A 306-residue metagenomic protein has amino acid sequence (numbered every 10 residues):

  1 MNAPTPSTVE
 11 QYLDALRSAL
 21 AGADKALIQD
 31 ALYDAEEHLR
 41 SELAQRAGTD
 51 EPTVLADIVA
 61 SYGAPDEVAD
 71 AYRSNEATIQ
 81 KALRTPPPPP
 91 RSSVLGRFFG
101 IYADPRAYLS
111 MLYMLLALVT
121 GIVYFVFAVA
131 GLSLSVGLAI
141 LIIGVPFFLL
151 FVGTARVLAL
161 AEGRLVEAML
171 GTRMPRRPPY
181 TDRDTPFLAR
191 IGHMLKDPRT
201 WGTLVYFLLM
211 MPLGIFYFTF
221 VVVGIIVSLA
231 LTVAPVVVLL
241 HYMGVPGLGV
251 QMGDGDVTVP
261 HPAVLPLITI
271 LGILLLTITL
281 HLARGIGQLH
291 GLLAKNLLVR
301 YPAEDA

Functional and structural regions predicted by a protein language model:
M1-Y33, H38, E42-Q45: N-terminal leader/propeptide segments of preproteins
N2, A44, G48-Y113, M174-R199: Cytosolic juxtamembrane regions of integral membrane proteins
I101-S133, L165, R190-I225, T232 (+2 more regions): Short, structured motif recognition centered on aromatic/hydrophobic residues
L134-G171, I273-H281: Hydrophobic alpha-helical membrane-embedded segments
V152, R156-G163, A230, A234 (+2 more regions): Short helix-terminus and kink motifs of transmembrane alpha helices, predominantly at the cytoplasmic interface
G171-P186, K295-A306: Solvent-exposed, non-transmembrane helices and loops of integral membrane proteins
V233-P260: Membrane-interfacial helical/loop segments at transmembrane boundaries in membrane proteins
Q251-L265, G272-A306: Cytosolic/matrix-facing juxtamembrane and C-terminal tails of multi-pass cellular membrane proteins
